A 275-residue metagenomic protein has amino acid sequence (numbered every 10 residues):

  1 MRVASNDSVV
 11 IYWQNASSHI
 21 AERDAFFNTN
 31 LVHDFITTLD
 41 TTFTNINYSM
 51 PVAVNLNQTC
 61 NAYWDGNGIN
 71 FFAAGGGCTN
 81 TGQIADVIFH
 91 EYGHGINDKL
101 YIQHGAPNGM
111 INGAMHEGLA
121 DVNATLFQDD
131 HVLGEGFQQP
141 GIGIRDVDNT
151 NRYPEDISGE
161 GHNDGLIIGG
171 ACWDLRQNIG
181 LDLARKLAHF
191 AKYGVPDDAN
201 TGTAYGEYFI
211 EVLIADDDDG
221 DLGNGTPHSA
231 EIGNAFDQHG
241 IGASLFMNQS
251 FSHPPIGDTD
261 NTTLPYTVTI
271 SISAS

Functional and structural regions predicted by a protein language model:
R2-T259: Extracellular protease catalytic domains of secreted zymogens
T262-I270: Structural beta-strand segments of beta-rich domains
S271-S275: Short solvent-exposed strand-capping/beta-turn motif centered on an Asx-Ser/Thr pair
